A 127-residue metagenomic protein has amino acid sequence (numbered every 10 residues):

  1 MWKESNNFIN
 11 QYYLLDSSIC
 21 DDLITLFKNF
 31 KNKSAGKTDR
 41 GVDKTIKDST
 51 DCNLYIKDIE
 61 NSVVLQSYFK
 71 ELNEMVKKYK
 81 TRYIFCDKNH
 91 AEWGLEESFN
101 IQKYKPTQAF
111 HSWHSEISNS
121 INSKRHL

Functional and structural regions predicted by a protein language model:
M1-N100: Non-heme Fe(II)/2-oxoglutarate
F30-K33, I117-N122: Generic alpha-helical propensity signal that fires on short helical segments and nearby coil/disordered stretches
C52, Q102, A109-H111: Flexible, active-site-adjacent loop/turn segments at secondary-structure boundaries
I101-P106, N119-L127: Short, conserved beta-strand element in jelly-roll/cupin
F110-S118: Histidine-centered catalytic micro-motifs
